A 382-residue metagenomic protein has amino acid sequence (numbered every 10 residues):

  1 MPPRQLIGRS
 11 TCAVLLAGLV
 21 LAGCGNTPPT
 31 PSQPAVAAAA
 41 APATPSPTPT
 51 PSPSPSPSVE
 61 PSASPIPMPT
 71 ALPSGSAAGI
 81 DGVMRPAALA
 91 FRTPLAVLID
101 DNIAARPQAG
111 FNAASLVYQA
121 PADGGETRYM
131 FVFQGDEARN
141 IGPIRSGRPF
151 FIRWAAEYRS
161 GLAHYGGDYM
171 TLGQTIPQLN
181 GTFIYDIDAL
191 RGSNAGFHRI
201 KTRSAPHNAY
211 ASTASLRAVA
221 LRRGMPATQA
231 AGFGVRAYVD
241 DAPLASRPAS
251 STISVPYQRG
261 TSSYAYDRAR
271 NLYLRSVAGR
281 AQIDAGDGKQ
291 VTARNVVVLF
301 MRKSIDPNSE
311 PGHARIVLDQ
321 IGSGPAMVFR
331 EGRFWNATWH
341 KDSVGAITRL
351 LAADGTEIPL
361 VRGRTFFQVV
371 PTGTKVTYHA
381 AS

Functional and structural regions predicted by a protein language model:
M1-P2, S382: Short, intrinsically disordered, low-complexity terminal/loop segments
P2-C12: Bacterial N-terminal signal peptides that target proteins for export
V20-G23: C-terminal motif of bacterial Sec signal peptides marking the signal peptidase cleavage site
G25-P28: Bacterial signal peptide processing site
P31, A35-T70: Extracellular mucin-like PTS domains
S74-L116, D123-S382: A surface/extracellular/periplasmic glyco- and lipid-processing/surface-interacting theme
